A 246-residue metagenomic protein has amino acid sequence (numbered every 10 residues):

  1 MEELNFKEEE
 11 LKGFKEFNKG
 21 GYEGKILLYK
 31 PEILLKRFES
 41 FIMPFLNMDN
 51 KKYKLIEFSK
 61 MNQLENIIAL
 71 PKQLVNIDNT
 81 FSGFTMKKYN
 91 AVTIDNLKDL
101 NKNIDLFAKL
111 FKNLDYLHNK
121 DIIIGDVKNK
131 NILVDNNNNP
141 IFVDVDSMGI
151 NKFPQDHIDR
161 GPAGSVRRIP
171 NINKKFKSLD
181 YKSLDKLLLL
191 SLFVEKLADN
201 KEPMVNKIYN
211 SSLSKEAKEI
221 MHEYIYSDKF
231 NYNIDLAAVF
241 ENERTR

Functional and structural regions predicted by a protein language model:
E2-F17: Conserved N-terminal boundary motif of the eukaryotic protein kinase catalytic domain
G13-L70, L74: ATP-binding glycine-rich loop module of kinase domains
N66-L106: Conserved structural core of kinase catalytic domains
K102-Y116: Conserved alphaE helix
L114-D135: Catalytic-loop of the protein kinase fold
I141, V145-D228: C-lobe/activation-segment region of protein kinase-like
Y224-V239: A conserved short helix/loop substructure at the end of the activation segment of eukaryotic-like protein kinase domains
A238-R246: Regulatory extensions appended to serine/threonine kinase catalytic cores
